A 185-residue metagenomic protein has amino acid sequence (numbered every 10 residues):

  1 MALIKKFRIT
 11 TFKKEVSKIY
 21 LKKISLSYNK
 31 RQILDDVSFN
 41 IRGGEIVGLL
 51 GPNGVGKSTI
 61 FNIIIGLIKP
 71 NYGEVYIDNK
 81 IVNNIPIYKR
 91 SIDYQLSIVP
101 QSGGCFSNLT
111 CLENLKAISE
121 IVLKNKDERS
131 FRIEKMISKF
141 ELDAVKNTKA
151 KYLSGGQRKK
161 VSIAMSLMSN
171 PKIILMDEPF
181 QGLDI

Functional and structural regions predicted by a protein language model:
I19-L21, L34: Conserved structural motif at the start of ABC-family nucleotide-binding domains
L50-P52: The feature captures the beta-strand-to-loop junction immediately N-terminal to the Walker
I65: Helix-to-loop junction immediately C-terminal to a conserved catalytic motif
G73-V82, I92-Y94: Conserved ABC transporter NBD signature motif
D127-V145: Conserved ABC ATPase "signature" region
K149-L153: Conserved ABC ATPase signature
I174-E178: Catalytic Walker B motif of ABC-type/P-loop ATPase nucleotide-binding domains
